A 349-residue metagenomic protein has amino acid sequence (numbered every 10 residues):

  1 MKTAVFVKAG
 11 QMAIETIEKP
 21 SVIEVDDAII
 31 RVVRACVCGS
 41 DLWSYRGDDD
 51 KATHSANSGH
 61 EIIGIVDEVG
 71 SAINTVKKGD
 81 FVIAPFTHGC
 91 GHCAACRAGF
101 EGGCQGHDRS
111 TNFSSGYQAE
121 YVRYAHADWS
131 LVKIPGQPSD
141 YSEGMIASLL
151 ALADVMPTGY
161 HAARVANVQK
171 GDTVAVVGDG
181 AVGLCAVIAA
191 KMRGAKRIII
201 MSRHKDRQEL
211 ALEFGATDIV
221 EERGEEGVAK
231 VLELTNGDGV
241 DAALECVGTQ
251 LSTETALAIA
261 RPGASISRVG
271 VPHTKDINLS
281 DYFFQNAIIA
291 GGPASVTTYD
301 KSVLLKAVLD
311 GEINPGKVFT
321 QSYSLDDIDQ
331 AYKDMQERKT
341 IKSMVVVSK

Functional and structural regions predicted by a protein language model:
T3, E254-A258, K301-K349: C-terminal hydrophobic helical "lid"/dimerization subdomain of Rossmann-like NAD(P)H-dependent oxidoreductases
E18-A35, D48-A94, S115, P135-S142: Glycine-rich beta-strand-centered segment in the early N-terminal region that forms part of a ligand/cofactor-binding
F81, T173, A264-S265, I288: Short glycine-centered segments of the SAM/dcSAM-binding site in methyltransferase folds
C90-V177: NAD(P)H dinucleotide-binding glycine-rich loop of Rossmann-like/cofactor-binding domains, especially the beta1-alpha1
D140-E225, A229, A242-L244: Mid-domain Rossmann-like dinucleotide-binding core that forms the NAD(H)/NADP(H) cofactor-binding site
V228-E233, P272-Q321, D329-Q330: C-terminal substrate-binding/catalytic core of Rossmann-like NAD(P)-dependent dehydrogenases/reductases
L234-A242: A glycine-rich helix->loop->beta "capping" turn within Rossmann-like NAD(P)(H)-dependent oxidoreductase domains
